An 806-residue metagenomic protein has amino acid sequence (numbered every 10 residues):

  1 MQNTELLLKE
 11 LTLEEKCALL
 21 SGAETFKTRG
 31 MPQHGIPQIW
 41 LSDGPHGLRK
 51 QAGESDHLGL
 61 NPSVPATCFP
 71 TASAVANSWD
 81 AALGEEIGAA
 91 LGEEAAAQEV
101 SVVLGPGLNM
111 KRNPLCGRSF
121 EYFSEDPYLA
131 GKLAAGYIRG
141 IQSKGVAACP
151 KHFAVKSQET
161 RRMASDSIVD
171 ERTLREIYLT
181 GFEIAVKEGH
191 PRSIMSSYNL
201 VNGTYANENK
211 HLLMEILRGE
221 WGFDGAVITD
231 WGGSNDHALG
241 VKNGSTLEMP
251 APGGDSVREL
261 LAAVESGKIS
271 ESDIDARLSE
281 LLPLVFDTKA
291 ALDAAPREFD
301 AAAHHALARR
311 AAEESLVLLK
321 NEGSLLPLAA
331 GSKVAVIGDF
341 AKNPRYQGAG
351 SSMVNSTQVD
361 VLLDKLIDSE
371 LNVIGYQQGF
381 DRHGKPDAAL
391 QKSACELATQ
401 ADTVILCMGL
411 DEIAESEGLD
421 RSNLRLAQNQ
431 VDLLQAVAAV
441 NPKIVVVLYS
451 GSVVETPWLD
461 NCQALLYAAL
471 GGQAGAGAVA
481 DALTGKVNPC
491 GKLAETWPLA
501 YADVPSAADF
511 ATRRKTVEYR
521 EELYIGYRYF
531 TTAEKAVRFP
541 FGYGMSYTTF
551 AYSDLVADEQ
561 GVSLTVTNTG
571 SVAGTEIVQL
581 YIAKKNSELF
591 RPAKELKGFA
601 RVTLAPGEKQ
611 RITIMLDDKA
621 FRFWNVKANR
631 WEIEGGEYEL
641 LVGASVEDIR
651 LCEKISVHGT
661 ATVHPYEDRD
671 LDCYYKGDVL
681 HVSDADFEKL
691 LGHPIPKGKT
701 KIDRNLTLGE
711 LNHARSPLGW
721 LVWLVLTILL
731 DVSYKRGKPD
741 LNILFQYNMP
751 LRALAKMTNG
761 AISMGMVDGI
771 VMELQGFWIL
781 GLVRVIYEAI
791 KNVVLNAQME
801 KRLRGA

Functional and structural regions predicted by a protein language model:
M1-K619, F623, E637-L641, V646 (+6 more regions): Glycoside hydrolase catalytic-domain context in secreted enzymes
W40, T71, L247, T357-D360 (+7 more regions): A broadly tuned "polar low-complexity/structure-edge" signature
G47, D368, A507, V572 (+7 more regions): A generic signature of intrinsically disordered, low-complexity regions enriched in glycine/proline and charged/polar
D618-P665: Terminal connector regions
V646, E653-W723: Charged, amphipathic alpha-helical linkers/stalks
L721-A806: Extended non-globular C-terminal regions
